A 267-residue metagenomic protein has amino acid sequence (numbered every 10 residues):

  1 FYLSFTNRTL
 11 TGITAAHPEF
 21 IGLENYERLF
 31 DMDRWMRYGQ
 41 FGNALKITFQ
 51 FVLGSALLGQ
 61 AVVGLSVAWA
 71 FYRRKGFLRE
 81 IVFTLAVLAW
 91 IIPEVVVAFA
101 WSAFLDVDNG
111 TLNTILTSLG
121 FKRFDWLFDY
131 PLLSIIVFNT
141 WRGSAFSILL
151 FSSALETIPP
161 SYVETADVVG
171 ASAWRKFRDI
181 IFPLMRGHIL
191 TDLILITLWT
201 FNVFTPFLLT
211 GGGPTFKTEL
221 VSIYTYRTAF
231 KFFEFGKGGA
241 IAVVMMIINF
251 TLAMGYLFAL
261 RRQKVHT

Functional and structural regions predicted by a protein language model:
F1-T267: A structural signal for multi-pass alpha-helical bundles of membrane permease subunits that mediate small-molecule
